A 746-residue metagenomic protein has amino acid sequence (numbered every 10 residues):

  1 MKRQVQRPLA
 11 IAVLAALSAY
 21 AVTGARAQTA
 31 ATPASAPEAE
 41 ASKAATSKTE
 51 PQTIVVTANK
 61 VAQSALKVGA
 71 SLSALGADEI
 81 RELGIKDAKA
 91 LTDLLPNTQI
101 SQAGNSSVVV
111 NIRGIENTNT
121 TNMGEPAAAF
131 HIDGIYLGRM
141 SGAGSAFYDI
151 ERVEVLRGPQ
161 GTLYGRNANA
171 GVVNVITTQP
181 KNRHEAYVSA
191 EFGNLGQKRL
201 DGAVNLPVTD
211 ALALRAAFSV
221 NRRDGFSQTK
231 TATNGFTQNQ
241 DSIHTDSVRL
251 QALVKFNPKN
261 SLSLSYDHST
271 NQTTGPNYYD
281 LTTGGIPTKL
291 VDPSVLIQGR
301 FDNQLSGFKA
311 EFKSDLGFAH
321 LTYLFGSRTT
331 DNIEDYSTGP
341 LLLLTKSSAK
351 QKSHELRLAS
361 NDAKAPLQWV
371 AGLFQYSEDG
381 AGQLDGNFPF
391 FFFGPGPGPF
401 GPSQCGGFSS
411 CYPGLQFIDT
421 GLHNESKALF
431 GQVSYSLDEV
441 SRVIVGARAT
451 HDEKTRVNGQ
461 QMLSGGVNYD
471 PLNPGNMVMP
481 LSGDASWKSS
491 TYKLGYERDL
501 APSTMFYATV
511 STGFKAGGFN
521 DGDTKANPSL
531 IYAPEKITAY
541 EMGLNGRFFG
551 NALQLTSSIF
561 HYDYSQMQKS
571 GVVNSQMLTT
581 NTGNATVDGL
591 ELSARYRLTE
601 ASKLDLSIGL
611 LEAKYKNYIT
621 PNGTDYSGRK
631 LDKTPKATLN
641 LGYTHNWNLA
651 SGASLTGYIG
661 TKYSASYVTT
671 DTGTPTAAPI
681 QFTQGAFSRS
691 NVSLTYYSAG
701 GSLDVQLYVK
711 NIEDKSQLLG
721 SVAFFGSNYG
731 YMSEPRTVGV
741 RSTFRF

Functional and structural regions predicted by a protein language model:
M1-I85, A90-L95, N205, P258 (+3 more regions): N-terminal Sec signal peptide and the immediately downstream disordered periplasmic leader that contains the TonB box
K2, Q6, A10, S347-A363 (+3 more regions): Conserved C-terminal beta-signal and adjacent last beta-strands/turns of outer-membrane beta-barrel proteins
A88-K89, V109-N111, A128-H131, N167-E191 (+2 more regions): N-terminal periplasmic accessory domains that precede and gate Gram-negative outer-membrane beta-barrel machines
T120-T121, A128, D133-P159: Short acidic/polar hinge/loop motifs at secondary-structure boundaries that mediate gating or recognition
E185-Y187, F192-R223, A232-T274, S306 (+6 more regions): Transmembrane beta-barrel wall of Gram-negative outer-membrane proteins
F226-D241, P276-L296, D385-D419, T455-A485 (+5 more regions): Solvent-exposed loop segments that connect transmembrane elements
E311-L316, H320-Y336, D499-K515, I531-L590 (+4 more regions): Membrane-embedded beta-barrel scaffold of Gram-negative outer-membrane proteins
H561-D563, N581-T672, T743-R745: Gram-negative outer-membrane beta-barrel transporters
